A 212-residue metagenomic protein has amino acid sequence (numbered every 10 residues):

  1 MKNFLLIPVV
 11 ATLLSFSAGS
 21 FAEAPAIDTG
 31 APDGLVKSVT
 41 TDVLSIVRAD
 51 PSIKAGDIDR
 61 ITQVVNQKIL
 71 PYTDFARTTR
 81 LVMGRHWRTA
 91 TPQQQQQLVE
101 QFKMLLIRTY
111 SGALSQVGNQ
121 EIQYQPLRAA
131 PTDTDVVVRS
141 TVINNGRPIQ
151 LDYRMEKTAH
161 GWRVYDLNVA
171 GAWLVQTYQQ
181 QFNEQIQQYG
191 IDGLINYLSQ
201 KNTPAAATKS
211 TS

Functional and structural regions predicted by a protein language model:
M1-L5: Positively charged n-region of N-terminal signal peptides that target proteins for export
I7-F16: Bacterial N-terminal signal peptides
S15-A18, E23: N-terminal signal peptide c-region/cleavage motif recognized by signal peptidases
D28-Y110: Early exported N-terminus immediately downstream of N-terminal targeting peptides
W87, M104-L105, A129, A170-L174: Solvent-exposed loop/turn segments at secondary-structure junctions within structured extracellular/periplasmic domains
R108-I149, K201-S212: Surface-exposed, charged secondary-structure patches
P148-Q176: Short beta-strand edge/turn micro-motifs at domain boundaries
V169-S212: Low-complexity, intrinsically disordered terminal/linker segments enriched in charged and Gly/Pro repeats
